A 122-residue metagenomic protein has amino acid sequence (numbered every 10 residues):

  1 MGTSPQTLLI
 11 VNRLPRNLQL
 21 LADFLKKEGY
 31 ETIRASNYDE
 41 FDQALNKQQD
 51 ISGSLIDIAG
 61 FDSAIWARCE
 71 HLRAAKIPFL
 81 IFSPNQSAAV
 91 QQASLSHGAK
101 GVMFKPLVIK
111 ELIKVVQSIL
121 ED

Functional and structural regions predicted by a protein language model:
P15-I33: Two-component/phosphorelay signaling modules centered on CheY-like receiver
S36-G53: Acidic, metal-coordinating helix/loop segments flanking the phosphotransfer/catalytic sites of two-component signaling
E40, F61, N85-A89: Negatively charged, flexible loop motifs adjacent to catalytic sites in prokaryotic signal transduction proteins
L55-L72: Conserved phosphotransfer microenvironments
N85-V102: Alpha4 helix (beta4-alpha4-beta5 surface) of REC/receiver domains from two-component response regulators
A89, L107-V116: C-terminal output helix
Q117-D122: The C-terminal output helix
